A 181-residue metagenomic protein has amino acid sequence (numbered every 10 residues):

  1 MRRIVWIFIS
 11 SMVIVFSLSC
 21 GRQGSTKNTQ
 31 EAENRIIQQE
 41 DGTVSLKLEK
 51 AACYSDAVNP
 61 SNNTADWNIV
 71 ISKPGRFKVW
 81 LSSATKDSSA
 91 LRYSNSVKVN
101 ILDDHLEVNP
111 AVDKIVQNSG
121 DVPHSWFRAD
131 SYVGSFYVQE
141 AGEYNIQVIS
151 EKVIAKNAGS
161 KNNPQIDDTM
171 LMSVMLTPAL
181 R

Functional and structural regions predicted by a protein language model:
M1-F8: Bacterial N-terminal signal peptides that target proteins for export
V13-I14: Sec-dependent, cleavable N-terminal signal peptides
S17-S19: C-terminal motif of bacterial Sec signal peptides marking the signal peptidase cleavage site
R22-R181: Extracytoplasmic
